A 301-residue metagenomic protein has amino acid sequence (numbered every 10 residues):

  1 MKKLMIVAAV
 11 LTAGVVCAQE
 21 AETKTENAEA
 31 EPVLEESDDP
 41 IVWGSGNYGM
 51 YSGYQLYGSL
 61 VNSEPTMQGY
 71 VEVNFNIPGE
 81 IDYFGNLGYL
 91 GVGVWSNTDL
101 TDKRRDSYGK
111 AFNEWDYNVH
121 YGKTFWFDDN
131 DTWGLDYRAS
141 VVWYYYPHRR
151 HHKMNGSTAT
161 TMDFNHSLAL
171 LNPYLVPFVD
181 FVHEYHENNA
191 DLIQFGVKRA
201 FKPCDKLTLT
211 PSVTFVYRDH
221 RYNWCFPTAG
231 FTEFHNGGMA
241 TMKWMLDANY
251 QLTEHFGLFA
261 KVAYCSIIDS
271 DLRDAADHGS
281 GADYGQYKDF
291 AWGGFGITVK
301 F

Functional and structural regions predicted by a protein language model:
M1-W43, D129: Cleavable N-terminal export/targeting peptides
A30-W43, N76-G91, G109, T124-D136 (+3 more regions): Short loop/turn motifs that connect adjacent beta-strands in outer-membrane beta-barrel proteins
E36-S52, L90-V92, A291, V299: Transmembrane beta-strand segments of Gram-negative outer membrane beta-barrel proteins
P40-V42, S63-G69, A111-W115, L135 (+4 more regions): Residues that define the transmembrane beta-barrel architecture of outer-membrane proteins
Y48-S52, G69-F75, Y117-K123, V141 (+8 more regions): Residues on the lipid-exposed face of transmembrane beta-strands in outer-membrane beta-barrel proteins
Y57, W244, N249-F301: Predominantly the C-terminal beta-signal and adjacent terminal strand-loop region of outer-membrane beta-barrel
V94-G196, S280-D283: Outer-membrane pore/translocation modules
S157-K243, D247, K261: Detector for outer-membrane/organellar transmembrane beta-barrel domains, recognizing the amphipathic beta-strand
